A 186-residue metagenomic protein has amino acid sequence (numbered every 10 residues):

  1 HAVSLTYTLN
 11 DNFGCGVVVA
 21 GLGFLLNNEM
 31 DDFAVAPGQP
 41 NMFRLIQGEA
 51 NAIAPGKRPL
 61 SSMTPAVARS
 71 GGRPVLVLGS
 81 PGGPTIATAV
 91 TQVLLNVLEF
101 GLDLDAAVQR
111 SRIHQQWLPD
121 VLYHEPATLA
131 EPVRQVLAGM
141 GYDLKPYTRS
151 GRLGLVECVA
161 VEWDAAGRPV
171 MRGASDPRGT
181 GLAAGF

Functional and structural regions predicted by a protein language model:
H1-S150: Proteins synthesized as precursors that undergo proteolytic processing into mature forms
L129-F186: Cofactor-centric catalytic regions
